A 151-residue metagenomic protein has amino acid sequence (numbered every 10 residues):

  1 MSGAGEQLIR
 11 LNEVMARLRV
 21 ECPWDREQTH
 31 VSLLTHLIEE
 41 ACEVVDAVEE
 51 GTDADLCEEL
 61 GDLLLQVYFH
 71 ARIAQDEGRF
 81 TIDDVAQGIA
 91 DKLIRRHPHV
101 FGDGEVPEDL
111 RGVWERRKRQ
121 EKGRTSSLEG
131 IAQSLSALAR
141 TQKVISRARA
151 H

Functional and structural regions predicted by a protein language model:
M1-E59, L65-H151: Flexible "arm" and connector segments at domain edges
